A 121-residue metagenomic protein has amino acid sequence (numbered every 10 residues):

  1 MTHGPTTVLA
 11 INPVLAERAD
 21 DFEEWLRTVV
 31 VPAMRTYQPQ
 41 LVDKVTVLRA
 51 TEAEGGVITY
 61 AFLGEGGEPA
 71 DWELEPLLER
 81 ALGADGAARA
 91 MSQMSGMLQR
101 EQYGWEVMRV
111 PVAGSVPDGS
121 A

Functional and structural regions predicted by a protein language model:
M1-T2, A33-A61, P69: Short, glycine- and small/hydrophobic-rich beta-strand elements in well-ordered beta-sheets
M1-V8, L15, R27-V29: Long, hydrophobic N-terminal alpha-helical segment
G4, Q38, G104-E106: Compositionally biased, intrinsically disordered low-complexity regions enriched in proline and serine
P5-P13, T59-G64: Active-site-flanking beta-strand signature of metal-NTP-handling nucleotidyl enzymes and homologous cyclase-like
E17-D21, G67-A70: Primarily extracytoplasmic ectodomains and periplasmic/lumenal surface modules that are beta-strand-rich
R18-L41: Short amphipathic alpha-helical segments
A50-A121: Intrinsically disordered, low-complexity terminal tails and linkers in eukaryotic proteins, enriched in charged/polar
